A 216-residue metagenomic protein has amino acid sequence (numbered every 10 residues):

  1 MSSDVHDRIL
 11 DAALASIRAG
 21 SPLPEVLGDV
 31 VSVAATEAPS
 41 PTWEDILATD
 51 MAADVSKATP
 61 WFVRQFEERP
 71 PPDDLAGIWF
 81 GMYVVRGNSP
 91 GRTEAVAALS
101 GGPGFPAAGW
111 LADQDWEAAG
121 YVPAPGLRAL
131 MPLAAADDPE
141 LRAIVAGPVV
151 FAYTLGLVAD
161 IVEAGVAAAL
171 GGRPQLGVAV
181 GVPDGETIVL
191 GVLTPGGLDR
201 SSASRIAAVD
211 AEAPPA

Functional and structural regions predicted by a protein language model:
M1-T36, P41-T42, I46, P125-A216: Acidic, proline/glycine-rich low-complexity IDRs
A38-F66: Contiguous, amphipathic alpha-helical segments that mediate oligomerization or scaffolding in large protein assemblies
P60-F105: Amphipathic, interaction-prone secondary-structure segments
R92-A129: Aromatic/basic-lined ligand-recognition segments that form π-stacking hydrophobic pockets flanked by Lys/Arg to engage
